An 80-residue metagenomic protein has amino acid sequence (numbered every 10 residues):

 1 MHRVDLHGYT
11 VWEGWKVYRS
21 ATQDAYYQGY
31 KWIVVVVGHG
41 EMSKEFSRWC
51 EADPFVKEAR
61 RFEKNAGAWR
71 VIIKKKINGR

Functional and structural regions predicted by a protein language model:
M1-R80: N-terminal targeting/trafficking signals and adjacent low-complexity tails
